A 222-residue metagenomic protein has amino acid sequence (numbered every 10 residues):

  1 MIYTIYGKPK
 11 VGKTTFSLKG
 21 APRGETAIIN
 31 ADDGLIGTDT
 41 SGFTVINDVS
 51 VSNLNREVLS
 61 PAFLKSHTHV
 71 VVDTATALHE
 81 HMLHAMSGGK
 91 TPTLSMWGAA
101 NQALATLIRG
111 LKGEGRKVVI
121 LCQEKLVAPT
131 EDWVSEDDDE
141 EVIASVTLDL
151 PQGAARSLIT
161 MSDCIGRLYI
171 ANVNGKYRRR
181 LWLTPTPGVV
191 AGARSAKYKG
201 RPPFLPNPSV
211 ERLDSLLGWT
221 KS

Functional and structural regions predicted by a protein language model:
M1-V72, T76-H81: Conserved P-loop
T15-G20, G110, S157-L158: Hydrophobic/aromatic ligand-binding patch that stacks against planar heteroaromatic rings of cofactors or nucleotides
V58-A62, I108-K112, S162: Hydrophobic, Leu/Ile/Phe/Ala-enriched alpha-helical segments that form helix-helix packing faces
H69, T74-S157: P-loop NTPase motor core
I120-P203: Phosphate-binding/switch region of NTP-binding enzymes
A191-S222: NTP-binding/hydrolysis catalytic cores, primarily Walker-type P-loop NTPases
